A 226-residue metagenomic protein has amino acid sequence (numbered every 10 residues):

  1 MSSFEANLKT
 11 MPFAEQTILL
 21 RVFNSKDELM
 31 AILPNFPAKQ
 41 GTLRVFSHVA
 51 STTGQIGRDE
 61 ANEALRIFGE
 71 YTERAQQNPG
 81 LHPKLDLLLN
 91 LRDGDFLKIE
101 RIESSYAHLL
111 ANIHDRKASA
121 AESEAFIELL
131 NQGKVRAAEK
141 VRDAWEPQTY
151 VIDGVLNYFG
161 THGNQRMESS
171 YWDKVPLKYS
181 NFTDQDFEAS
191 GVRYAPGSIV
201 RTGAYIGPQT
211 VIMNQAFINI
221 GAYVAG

Functional and structural regions predicted by a protein language model:
S2-E5, Q16-L29, N90-S104: A cross-kingdom feature marking charged/low-complexity
R21-R58: Amphipathic alpha-helical interaction modules
G41, T53, G57, T72-G80 (+4 more regions): Short alpha-helix boundary/capping elements
F46-T53, G69-E73, L110: Amphipathic alpha-helical segments within well-ordered protein domains
N62-E103: Short, compact, well-ordered microdomains
I102-G191: Terminal amphipathic alpha-helical/low-complexity segments used for targeting or macromolecular assembly
F187-G226: Structural signal for interior beta-strand "rungs" in well-ordered beta-sheet cores of soluble enzyme domains
